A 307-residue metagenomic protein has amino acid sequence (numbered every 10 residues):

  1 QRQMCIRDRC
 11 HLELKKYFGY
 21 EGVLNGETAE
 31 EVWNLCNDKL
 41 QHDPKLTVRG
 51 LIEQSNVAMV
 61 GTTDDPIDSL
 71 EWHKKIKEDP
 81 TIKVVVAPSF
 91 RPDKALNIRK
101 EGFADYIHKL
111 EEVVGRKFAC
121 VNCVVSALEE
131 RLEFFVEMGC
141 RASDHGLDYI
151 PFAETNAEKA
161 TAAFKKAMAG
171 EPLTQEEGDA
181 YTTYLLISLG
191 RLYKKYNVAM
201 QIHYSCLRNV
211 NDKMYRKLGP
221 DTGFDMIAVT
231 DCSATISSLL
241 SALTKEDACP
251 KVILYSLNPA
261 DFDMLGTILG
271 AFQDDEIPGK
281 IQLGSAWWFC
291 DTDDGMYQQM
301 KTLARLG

Functional and structural regions predicted by a protein language model:
R2-C5: Short, small-residue-biased leader/transition segments that mark boundaries at the very start of proteins
L14, R49-P66, V84-D93, R141-D144: Divalent metal-dependent hydrolysis catalytic cores, especially in the metallo-beta-lactamase
G22, E31-L70: Extended, Lys/Arg-enriched charged tracts that mediate electrostatic binding to polyanionic substrates
H42-E53, S69-K83, D105-K251, A260-P278 (+1 more regions): Histidine/acidic residue-rich metal-binding segments in metalloenzymes
G61, K251-Y255, L283-G284: Short catalytic-loop micro-motif centered on adjacent basic/acidic residues
D64-D65, S89-A95, G146-I150, S205-N209 (+2 more regions): Active-site beta-loop-alpha junctions enriched in small/polar residues
R99: A conserved mid-domain beta-alpha-beta active-site/ligand-binding segment of alpha/beta enzyme cores
